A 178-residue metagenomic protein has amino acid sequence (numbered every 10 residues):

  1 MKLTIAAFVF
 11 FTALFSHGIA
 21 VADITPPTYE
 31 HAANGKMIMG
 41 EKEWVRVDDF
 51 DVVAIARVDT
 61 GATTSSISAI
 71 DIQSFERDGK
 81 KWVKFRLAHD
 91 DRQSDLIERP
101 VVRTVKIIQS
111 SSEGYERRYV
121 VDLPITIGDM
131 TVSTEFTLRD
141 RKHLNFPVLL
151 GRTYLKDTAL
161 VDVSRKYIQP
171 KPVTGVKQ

Functional and structural regions predicted by a protein language model:
I5-A13: Sec-dependent N-terminal signal peptides
S16-H17: N-terminal signal peptide c-region/cleavage motif recognized by signal peptidases
V21-Q178: Pepsin/retropepsin-fold aspartyl endopeptidases
